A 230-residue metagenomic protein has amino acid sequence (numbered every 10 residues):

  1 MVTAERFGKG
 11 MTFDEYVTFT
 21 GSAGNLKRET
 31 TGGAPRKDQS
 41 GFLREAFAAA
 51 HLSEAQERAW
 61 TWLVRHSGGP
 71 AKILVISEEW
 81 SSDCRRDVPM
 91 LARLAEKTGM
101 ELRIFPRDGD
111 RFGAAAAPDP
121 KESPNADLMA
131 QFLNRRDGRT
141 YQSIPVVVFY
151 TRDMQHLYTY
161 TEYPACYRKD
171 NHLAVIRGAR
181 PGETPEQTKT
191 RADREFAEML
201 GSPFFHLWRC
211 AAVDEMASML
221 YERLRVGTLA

Functional and structural regions predicted by a protein language model:
M1-G69, R86, A92-K97, E101 (+2 more regions): Non-globular targeting/processing and membrane-anchoring segments
H51-E54, S81-D83, P124-L128: A short linear-motif detector with a strong N-terminal bias
L74-E78, L91, E96-A130, S143: Thiol-based oxidoreductase modules, predominantly thioredoxin-like and allied folds used for disulfide exchange
I76-R86: Conserved redox-active cysteine motifs that mediate thiol-disulfide chemistry, especially di-cysteine Cys-X(1-2)-Cys
